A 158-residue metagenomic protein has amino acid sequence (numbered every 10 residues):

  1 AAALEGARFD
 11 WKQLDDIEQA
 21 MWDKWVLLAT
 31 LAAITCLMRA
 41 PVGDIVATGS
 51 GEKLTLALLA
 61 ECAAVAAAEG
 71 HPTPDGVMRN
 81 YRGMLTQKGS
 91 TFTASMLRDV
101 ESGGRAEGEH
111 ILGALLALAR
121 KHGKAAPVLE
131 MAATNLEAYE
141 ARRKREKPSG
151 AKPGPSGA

Functional and structural regions predicted by a protein language model:
A1-D75: Internal alpha-helical scaffold of NAD(P)-dependent oxidoreductase catalytic cores
E5, E52-A158: NAD(P)-dependent Rossmann-like dehydrogenase/reductase catalytic/cofactor-binding core
